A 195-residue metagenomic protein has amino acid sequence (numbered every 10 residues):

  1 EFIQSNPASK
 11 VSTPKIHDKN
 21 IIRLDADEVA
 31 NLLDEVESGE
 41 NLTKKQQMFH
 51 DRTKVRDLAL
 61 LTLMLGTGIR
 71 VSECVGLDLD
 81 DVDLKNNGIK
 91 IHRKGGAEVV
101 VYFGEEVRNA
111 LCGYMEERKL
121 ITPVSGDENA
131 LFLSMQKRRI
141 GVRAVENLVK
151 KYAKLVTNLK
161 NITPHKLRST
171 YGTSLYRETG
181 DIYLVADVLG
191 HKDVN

Functional and structural regions predicted by a protein language model:
E1-N195: Conserved catalytic core of the tyrosine transesterase superfamily
